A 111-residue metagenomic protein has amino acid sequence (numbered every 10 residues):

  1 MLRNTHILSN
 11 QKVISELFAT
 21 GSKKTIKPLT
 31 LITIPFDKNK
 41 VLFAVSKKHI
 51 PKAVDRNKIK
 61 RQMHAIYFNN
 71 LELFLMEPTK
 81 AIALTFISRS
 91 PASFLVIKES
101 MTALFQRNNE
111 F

Functional and structural regions predicted by a protein language model:
M1-F111: Positively charged, solvent-exposed patches that mediate nucleic-acid binding
